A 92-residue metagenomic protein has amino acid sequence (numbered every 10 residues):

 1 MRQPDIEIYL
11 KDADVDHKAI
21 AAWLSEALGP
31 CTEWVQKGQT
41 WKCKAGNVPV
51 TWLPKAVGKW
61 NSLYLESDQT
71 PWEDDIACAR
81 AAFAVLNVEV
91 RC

Functional and structural regions predicted by a protein language model:
M1-S25, P30: Short, extreme N-terminal segment that most often corresponds to the first beta-strand
P4-E7, W60, N87-V88: Short, surface-exposed beta-edge/turn micro-motifs
I8, L24, V50-W52, L63 (+1 more regions): Generic structural hydrophobic/aromatic packing signal, biased to beta-strands
L10-D14, E66-Q69, A82: Structural motif
S25-T32, V85-V90: A common structural junction motif
C31-W72: Short, intrinsically disordered low-complexity segments
Q69-R91: Short, hydrophobic/π-rich interface segment
